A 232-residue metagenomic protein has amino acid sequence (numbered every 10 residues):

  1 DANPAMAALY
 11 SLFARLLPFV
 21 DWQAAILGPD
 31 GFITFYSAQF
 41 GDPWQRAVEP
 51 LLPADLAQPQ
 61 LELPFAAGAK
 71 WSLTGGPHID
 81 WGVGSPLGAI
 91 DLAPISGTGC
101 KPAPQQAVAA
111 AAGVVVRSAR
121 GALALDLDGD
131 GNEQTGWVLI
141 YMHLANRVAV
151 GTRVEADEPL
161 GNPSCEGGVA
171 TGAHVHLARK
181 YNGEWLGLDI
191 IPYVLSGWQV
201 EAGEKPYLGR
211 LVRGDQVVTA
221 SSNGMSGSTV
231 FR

Functional and structural regions predicted by a protein language model:
D1-Q60, P64: Non-catalytic extracellular/periplasmic "stalk" and linker regions immediately N-terminal to catalytic or recognition
L52-P77, S222-N223, F231-R232: N-terminal module-boundary/linker segments of secreted carbohydrate-active enzymes
P53-D55, W71-A109: Short glycine/threonine/proline-enriched tight-turn/helix- or strand-capping micro-motif at secondary-structure
L61, K101, A178-R232: Acidic, glycine-rich catalytic/binding loops that coordinate metals and/or anionic ligands
A67-A69, G75-I79, P94-S96, A111 (+4 more regions): Short, flexible loop/turn elements at secondary-structure junctions
L73, A109, G113-V115, G151-P163: A structural signal for short beta-strand/turn segments enriched in small hydrophobics and glycine
P102-R147, V169-H174: Zn2+-dependent peptidoglycan hydrolase active-site motif and core
L123, V154-V169, L177: Short hydrophobic beta/alpha edge segments that flank linear recognition/processing sites
